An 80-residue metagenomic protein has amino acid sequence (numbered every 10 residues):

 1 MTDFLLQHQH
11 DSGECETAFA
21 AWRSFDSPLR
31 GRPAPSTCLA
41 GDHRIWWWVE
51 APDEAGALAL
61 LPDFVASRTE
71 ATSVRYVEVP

Functional and structural regions predicted by a protein language model:
M1-P80: Conserved, structured core segments of small domains
